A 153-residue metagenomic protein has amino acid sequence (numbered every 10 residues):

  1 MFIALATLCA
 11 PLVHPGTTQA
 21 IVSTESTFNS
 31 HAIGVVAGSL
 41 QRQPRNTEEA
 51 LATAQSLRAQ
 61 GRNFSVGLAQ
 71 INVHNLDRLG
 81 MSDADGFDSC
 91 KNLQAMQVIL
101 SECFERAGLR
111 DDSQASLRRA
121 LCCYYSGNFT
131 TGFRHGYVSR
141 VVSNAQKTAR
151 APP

Functional and structural regions predicted by a protein language model:
M1-T17, T24-I33, A37-L40, P44-P153: Non-catalytic cell-wall polysaccharide-engagement segments
